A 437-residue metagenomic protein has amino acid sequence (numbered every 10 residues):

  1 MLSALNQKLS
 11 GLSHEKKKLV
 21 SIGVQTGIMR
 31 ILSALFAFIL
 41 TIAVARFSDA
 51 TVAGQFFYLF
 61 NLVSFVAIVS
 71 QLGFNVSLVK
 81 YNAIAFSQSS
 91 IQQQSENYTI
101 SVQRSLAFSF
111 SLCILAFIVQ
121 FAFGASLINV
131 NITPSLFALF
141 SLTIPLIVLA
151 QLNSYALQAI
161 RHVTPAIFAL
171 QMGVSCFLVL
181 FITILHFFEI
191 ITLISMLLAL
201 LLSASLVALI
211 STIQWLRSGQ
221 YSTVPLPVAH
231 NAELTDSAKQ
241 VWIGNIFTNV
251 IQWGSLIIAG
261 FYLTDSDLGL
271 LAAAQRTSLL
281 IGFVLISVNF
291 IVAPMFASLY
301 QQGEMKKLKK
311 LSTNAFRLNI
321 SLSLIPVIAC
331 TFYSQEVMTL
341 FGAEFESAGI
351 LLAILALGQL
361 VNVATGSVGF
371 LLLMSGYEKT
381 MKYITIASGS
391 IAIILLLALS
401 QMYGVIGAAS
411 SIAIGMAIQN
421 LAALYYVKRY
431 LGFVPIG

Functional and structural regions predicted by a protein language model:
L2-L19, E189-L197, L209-Q252, I291 (+3 more regions): Interhelical loop/hinge segments that connect adjacent transmembrane helices in multipass membrane
S3, K18-V79, C113, F117 (+4 more regions): Signature of the first transmembrane helix
H14-E15, L19, A122-F140, M305 (+2 more regions): Interfacial segments at transmembrane-helix termini and the short loops linking adjacent helices
I22-T41, V174, A199-W215, V228-P294 (+3 more regions): Transmembrane helical elements of multi-pass membrane transporters/channels
V44-F65, P134, L197, H230-S237 (+5 more regions): Interfacial/gating helices of multi-pass transporter permease domains
L72-Q88, A159, A274, S278-G303 (+2 more regions): Helix-loop junctions and terminal segments of transmembrane helices in multi-pass membrane transport/translocation
P134, F168-G219, Q275, G389-I391 (+1 more regions): Hydrophobic alpha-helical transmembrane segments
L146-L170, L357-A387: Membrane-interface junctions at transmembrane-helix termini in multi-pass inner-membrane proteins
